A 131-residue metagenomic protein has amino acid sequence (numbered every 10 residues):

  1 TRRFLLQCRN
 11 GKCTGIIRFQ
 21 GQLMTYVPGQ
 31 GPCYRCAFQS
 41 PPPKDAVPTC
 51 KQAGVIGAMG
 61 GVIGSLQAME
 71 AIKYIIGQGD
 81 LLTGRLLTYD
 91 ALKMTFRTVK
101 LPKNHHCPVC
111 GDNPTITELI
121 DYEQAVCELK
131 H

Functional and structural regions predicted by a protein language model:
T1-Y26: ADP-ribose/adenylate-binding Rossmann-like module
Q7, Q39-S40, A71-Q78, N113: Change "in soluble alpha/beta enzymes" to "in soluble alpha/beta proteins
T25-P28, C110: Short beta-strand-to-turn element immediately C-terminal to the catalytic PLP-Schiff-base lysine in fold type I
G31, A37-G57: The feature captures the short pre-catalytic strand/loop hairpin that immediately precedes and shapes the active-site
G31, L66, H105: Cys/His-enriched microdomains
K51-L87, L92-T95: Conserved anion/nucleotide-ligand pocket segment
G79-H131: Phosphate-binding loop/pocket of nucleotide- and phosphate-handling active sites
